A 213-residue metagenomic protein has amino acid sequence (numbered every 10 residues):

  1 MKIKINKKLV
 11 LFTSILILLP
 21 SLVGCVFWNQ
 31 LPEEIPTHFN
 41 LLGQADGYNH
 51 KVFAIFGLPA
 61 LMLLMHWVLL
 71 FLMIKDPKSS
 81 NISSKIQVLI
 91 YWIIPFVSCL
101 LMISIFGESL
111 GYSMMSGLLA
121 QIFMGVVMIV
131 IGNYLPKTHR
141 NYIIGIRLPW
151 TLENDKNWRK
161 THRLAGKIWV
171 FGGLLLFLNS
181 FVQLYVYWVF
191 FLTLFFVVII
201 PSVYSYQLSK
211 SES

Functional and structural regions predicted by a protein language model:
K7-G24: N-terminal signal-anchor transmembrane alpha helix
L9-T13, A54-L61, L69, V88-F96 (+1 more regions): Select subsegments of transmembrane alpha-helices in polytopic membrane proteins, especially boundary-proximal
T13, G47-M62, M115-I131: Alpha-helical transmembrane segments
I17, Y142-S211: Terminal transmembrane helical module of multi-pass membrane proteins
S21-C25, W67, M102, F106 (+2 more regions): Alpha-helical transmembrane segments of multipass membrane proteins
G24-I55, I144-E153: Active-site and channel-lining beta-strand-loop segments that bind or position nucleotide-derived/phosphorylated
V26-L31, L63-K75, V130-I146, Y204-S209: Membrane-water interface of transmembrane alpha-helices
L70-L118: Ordered, amphipathic secondary-structure segments that act as subunit-interaction surfaces in large macromolecular
